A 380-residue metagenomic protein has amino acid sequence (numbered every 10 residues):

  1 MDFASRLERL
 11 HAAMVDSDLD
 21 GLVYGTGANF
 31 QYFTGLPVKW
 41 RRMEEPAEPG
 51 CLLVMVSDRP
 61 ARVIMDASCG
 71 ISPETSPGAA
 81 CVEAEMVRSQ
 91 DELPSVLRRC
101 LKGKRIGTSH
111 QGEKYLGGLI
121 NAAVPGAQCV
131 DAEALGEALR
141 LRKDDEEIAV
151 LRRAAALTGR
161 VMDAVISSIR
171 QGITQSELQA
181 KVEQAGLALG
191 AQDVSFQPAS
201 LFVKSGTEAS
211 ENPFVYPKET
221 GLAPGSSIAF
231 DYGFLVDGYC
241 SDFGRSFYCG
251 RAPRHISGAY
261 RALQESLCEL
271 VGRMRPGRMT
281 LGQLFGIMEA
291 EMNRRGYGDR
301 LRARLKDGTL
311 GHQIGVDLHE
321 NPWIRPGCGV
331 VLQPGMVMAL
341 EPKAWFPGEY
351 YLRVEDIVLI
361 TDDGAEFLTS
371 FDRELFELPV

Functional and structural regions predicted by a protein language model:
M1-V380: Active-site neighborhoods and metal-handling regions in enzymes and metal-associated proteins
